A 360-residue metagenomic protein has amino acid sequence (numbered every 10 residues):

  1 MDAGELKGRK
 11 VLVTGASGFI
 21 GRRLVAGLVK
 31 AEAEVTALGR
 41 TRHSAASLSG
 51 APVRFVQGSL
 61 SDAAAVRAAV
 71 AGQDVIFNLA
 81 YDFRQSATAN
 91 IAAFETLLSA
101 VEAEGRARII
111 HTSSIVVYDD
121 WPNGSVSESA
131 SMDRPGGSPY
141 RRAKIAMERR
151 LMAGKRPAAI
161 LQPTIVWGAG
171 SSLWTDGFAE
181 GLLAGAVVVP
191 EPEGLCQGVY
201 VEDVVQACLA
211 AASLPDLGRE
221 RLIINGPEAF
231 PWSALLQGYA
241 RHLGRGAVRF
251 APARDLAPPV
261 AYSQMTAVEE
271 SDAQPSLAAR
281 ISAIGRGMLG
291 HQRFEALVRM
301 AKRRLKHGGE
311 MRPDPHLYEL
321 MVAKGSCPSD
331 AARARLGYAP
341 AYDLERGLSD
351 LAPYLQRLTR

Functional and structural regions predicted by a protein language model:
V11-K30: N-terminal Rossmann NAD(P)H-binding glycine-rich loop of SDR-like oxidoreductase domains
S44-T96, A100, Y118: NAD(P)H-binding glycine-rich loop region in Rossmannoid oxidoreductase-like domains and their noncatalytic homologs
A87-I91, D133-E148, I165-G168, S172 (+2 more regions): Short-chain dehydrogenase/reductase
E95-Y140: Conserved Rossmann-fold NAD(P)-dependent oxidoreductase catalytic core, especially the SDR/UDP-sugar
P122-V166, V187-P190: Catalytic helix-loop patch of NAD(P)-dependent Rossmann-fold dehydrogenases
G168, P190-G194, L222-A229, A240 (+3 more regions): Glycine-rich Rossmann NAD(P)(H)-binding loop
S172-D176, E191-A212, R219-I223, A234-Q237: Substrate-positioning beta->alpha
L214-P315: Mid/C-terminal beta-alpha module of Rossmann-like enzyme folds, strongest in SDR-family dehydrogenases/epimerases
